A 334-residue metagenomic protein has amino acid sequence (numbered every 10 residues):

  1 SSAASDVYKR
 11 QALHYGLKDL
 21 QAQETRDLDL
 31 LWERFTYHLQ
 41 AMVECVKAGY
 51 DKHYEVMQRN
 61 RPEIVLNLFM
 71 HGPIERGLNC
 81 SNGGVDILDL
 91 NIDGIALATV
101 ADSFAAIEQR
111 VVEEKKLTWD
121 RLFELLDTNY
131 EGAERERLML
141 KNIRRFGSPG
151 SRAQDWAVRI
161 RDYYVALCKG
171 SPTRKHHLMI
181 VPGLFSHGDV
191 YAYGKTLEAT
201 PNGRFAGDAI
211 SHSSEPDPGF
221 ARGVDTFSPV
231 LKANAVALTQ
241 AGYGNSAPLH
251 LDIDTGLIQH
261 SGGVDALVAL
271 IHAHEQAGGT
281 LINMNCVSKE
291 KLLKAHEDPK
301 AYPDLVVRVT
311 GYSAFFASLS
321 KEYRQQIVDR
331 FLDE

Functional and structural regions predicted by a protein language model:
A3-Y8: Short, small-residue-biased leader/transition segments that mark boundaries at the very start of proteins
L20-F35, N79-L90, N142-P149, L249-G256 (+1 more regions): Glycine- and acidic
L28-V43, M57-N60, I64-V65, E290-L293 (+2 more regions): Metallocofactor- and cofactor-centric catalytic cores in central/energy metabolism, strongly enriched
E44-N82: N-terminal low-complexity, intrinsically disordered segments
Y50-H53, L78-N82, K115-S211: Internal maturation/activation junctions in enzymes
E55, R59-E63, M70, Y164-S318: Catalytic alpha/beta core of large soluble enzyme barrels
S81-E108, F316-L319, Y323-R324: Conserved phosphate/anionic-ligand binding catalytic regions in large, soluble enzymes, centered on
D93-N129: Catalytic phosphate/nucleotide-handling subdomain of diverse soluble enzymes
